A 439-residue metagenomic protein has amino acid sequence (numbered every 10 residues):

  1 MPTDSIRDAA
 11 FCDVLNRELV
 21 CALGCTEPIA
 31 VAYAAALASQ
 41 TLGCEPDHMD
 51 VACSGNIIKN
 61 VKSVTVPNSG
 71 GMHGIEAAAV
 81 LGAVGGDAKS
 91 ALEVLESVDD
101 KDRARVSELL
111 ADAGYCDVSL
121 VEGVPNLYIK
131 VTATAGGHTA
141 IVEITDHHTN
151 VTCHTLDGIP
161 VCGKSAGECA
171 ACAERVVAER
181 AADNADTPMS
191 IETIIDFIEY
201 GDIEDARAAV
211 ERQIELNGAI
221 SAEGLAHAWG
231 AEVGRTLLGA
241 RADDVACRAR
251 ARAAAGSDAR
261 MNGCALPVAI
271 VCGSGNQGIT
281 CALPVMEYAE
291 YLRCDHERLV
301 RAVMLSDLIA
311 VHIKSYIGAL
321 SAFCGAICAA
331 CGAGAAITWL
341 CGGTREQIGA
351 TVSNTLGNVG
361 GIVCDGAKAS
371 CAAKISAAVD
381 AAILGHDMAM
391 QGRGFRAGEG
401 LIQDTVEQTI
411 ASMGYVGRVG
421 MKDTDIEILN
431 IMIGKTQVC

Functional and structural regions predicted by a protein language model:
P2-D13, E45-I57, D244-G263, D295-I313 (+1 more regions): Acidic-glycine-rich active-site phosphate/pyrophosphate-binding loop
R7-R17, C25, K89-A133, D196 (+3 more regions): Functionally critical mobile loop/hinge segments
F11-V20, I57-V66, A259-I270, A310-L320 (+1 more regions): Glycine/charged-rich beta-loop-alpha catalytic/anionic-binding loops adjacent to active sites
C21-L37, L266-L283, C324-C328: Conserved phosphate/anionic-ligand binding catalytic regions in large, soluble enzymes, centered on
A32-I129, A133: Early transmembrane hairpin of solute transport permeases
S39, P67, Y288-R301, V311-A377 (+1 more regions): Hydrophobic alpha-helical bundle architecture
A111-G263, L429-C439: Signature of multi-pass transmembrane helix bundles
D243, C247, R260-R293: Membrane-embedded translocation segments of transport machinery
